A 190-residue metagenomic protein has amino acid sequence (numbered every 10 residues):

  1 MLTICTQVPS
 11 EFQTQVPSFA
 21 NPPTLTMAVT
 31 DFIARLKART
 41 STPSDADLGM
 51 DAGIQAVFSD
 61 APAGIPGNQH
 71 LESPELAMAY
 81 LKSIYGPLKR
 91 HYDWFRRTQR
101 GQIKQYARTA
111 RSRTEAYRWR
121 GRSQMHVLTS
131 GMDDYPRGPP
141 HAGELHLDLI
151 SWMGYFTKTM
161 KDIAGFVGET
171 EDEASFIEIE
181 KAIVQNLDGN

Functional and structural regions predicted by a protein language model:
M1, Q13, M27, H91-Q99 (+1 more regions): Tryptophan-centric aromatic hotspots in well-structured domains and transmembrane helices
M1-T30, A34, S41, L145-L147: Substrate-binding groove/exosite segments of carbohydrate-active enzymes
F12-A20, E75, A79, R137-S151 (+1 more regions): Alpha-helix capping and helix-loop boundary segments enriched in small/acidic/polar residues
P23, M27-T30, G86-K89, L147 (+2 more regions): A structural signal for well-ordered alpha-helical segments within the folded catalytic domains of diverse enzymes
F32-R39, T170, N190: Secondary-structure transition/capping motifs at alpha-helix termini and the adjoining loop/turn into the next element
L36-L147: Active-site acid/base region of carbohydrate-active enzymes
R96-R113, S151-N190: Catalytic cores of carbohydrate-active enzymes
